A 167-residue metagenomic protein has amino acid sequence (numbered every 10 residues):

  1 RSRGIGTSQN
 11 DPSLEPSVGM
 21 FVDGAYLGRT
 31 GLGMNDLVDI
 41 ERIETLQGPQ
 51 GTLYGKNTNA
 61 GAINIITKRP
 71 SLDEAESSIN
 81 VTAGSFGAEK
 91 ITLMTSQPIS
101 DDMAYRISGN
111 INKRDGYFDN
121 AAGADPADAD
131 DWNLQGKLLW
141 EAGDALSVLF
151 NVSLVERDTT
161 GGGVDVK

Functional and structural regions predicted by a protein language model:
R1-P12, I63, A104, S108 (+2 more regions): Short intrinsically disordered, low-complexity coil segments enriched in acidic
S2-G6, V22-G24, Q47, T67-R69 (+1 more regions): Flexible glycine-/small-residue-rich
N10-D11, S17-P49: Short acidic/polar hinge/loop motifs at secondary-structure boundaries that mediate gating or recognition
S17, R29, V38-E41, T52-N120 (+2 more regions): Outer-membrane beta-barrel translocator/receptor signature
V22-G24, Q97, L138-E141: Residue-level signature of outer-membrane beta-barrel architecture
G33, Y117-A124, G161-K167: Outer-membrane beta-barrel translocator domains and adjoining extracellular loop/strand segments of Gram-negative
S147-K167: Flexible loop and strand-edge segments within Gram-negative outer membrane beta-barrel domains
